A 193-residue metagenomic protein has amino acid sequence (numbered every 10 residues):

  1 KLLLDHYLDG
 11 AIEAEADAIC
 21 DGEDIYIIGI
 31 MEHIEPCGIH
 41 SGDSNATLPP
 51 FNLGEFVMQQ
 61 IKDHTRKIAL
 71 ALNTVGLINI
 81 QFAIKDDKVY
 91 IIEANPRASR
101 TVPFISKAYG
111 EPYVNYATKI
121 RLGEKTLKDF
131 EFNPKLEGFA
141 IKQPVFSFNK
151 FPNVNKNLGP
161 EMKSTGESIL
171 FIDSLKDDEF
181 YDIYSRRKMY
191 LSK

Functional and structural regions predicted by a protein language model:
K1-K193: ATP-dependent carboxylate activation and anion-phosphoryl transfer catalytic cores that bind Mg-ATP to form
